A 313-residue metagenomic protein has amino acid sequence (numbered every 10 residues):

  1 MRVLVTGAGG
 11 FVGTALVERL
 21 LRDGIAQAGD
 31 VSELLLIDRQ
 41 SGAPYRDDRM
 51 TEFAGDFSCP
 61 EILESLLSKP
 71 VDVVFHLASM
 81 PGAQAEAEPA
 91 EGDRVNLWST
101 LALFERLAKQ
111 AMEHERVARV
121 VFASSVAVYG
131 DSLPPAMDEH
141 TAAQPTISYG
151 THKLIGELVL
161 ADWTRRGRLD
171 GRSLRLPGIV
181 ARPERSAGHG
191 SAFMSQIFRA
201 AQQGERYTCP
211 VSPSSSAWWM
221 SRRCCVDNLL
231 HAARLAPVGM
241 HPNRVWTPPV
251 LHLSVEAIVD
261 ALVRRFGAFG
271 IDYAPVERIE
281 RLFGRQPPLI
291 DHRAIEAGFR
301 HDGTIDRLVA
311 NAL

Functional and structural regions predicted by a protein language model:
V3-A26: N-terminal Rossmann NAD(P)H-binding glycine-rich loop of SDR-like oxidoreductase domains
R46-C59: Rossmann-fold cofactor-recognition segment
F57-V95: NAD(P)H-binding glycine-rich loop region in Rossmannoid oxidoreductase-like domains and their noncatalytic homologs
A87, E91-A102, A143, I147 (+1 more regions): Glycine-rich NAD(P)-binding loop of the Rossmann-fold in SDR/ketoreductase-type enzymes
L101-I147: Conserved Rossmann-fold NAD(P)-dependent oxidoreductase catalytic core, especially the SDR/UDP-sugar
D131-L133, T146-R172: Active-site Tyr-X1-5-Lys
A161-S216, R222: NAD(P)-dependent short-chain dehydrogenase/reductase
P210-S212, W218-L313: C-terminal substrate-binding subdomain of Rossmann-fold SDR/epimerase-dehydratase oxidoreductases
